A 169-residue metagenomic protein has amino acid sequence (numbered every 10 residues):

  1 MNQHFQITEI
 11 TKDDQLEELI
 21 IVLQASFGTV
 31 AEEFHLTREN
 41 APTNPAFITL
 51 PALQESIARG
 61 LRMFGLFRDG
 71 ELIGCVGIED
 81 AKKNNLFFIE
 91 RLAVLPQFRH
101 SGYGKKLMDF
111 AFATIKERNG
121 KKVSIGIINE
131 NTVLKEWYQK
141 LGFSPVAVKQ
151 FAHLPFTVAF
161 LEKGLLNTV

Functional and structural regions predicted by a protein language model:
M1-Q3, V169: Basic/polar N-terminal segments that are highly enriched at the extreme N-terminus, encompassing both cleavable
F5, E9-R91, L95-P96, M108-F110 (+3 more regions): Acetyl-CoA-dependent GNAT
E71, L92-D109, R118, N129-E136 (+1 more regions): Conserved glycine-rich acetyl-CoA-binding loop
I115-G126: Conserved GNAT acetyl-CoA-binding A-motif
S124-I128, K135, Q139-F160: Conserved catalytic-core motifs of GNAT/GCN5-like acyltransferases
T157-V169: Terminal substrate-recognition subdomain of acyl/acetyltransferases
